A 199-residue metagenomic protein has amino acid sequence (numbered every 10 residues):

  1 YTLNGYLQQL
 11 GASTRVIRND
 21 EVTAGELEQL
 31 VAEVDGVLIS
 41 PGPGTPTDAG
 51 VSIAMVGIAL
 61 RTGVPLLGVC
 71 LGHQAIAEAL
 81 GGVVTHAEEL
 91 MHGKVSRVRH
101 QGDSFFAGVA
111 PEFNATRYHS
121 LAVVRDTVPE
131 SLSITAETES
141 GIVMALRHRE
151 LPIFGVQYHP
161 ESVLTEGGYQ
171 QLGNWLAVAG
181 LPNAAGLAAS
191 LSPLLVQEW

Functional and structural regions predicted by a protein language model:
Y1-L10: Short, charged N-terminal beta->alpha structural module
G11-E21: A short beta-strand-loop structural module common to alpha/beta enzyme folds
V22-V34, T127: Short amphipathic alpha-helix with an adjacent loop that forms part of the alpha/beta core around
L30-A107, E112-N114, L172: Cysteine-nucleophile active-site neighborhood
C70, H119, H159: Histidine-centered divalent metal-coordination motifs
S104-E150: Catalytic beta-strand/loop cores that center a nucleophilic Ser/Cys/Thr and support acyl-enzyme chemistry
E150, G155-E166: Phosphate-binding/catalytic loops
V163-W199: Acyltransferase
